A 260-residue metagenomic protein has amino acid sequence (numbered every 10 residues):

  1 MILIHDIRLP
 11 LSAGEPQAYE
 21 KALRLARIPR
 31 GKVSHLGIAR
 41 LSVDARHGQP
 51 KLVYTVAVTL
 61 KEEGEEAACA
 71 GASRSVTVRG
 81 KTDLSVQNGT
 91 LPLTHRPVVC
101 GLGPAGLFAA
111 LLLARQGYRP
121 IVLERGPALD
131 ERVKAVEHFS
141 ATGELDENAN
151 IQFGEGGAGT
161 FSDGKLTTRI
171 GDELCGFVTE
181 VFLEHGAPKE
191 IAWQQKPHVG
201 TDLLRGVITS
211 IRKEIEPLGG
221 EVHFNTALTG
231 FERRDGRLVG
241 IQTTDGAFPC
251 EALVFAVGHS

Functional and structural regions predicted by a protein language model:
M1-P50, V56-S260: Residues forming the flavin
